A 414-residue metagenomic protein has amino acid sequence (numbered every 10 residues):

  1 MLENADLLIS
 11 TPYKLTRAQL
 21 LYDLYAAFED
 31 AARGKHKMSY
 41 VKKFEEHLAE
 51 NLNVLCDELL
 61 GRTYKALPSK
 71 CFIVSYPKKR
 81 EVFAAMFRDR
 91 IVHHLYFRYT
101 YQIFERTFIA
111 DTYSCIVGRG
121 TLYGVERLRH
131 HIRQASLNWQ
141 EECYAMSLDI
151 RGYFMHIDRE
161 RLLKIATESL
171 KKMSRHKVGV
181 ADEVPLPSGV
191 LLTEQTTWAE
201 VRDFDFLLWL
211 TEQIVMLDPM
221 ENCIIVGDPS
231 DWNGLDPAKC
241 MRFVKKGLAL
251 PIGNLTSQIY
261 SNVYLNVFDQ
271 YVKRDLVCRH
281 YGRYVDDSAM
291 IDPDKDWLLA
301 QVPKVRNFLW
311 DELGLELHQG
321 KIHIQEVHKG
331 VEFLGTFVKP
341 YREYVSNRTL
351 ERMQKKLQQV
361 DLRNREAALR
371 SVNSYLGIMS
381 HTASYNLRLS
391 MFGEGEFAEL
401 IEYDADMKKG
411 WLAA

Functional and structural regions predicted by a protein language model:
M1-K14, V180-T197, M407-A414: Intrinsically disordered, low-complexity and often Lys/Arg-enriched segments
M1-N53, A413-A414: Non-catalytic, polymerase-adjacent accessory regions of viral genome-replication enzymes
S10-T11, F97-R159: Active-site-proximal segment of RNA-dependent polymerases
G34-K42, L67-H93, T107-R119, D218 (+1 more regions): Short, conserved non-catalytic motifs in the polymerase core
L67-S69, G282-D286, Q319-G320: Short Gly/Ser/Thr- and Asp/Glu-enriched loop/turn motifs at secondary-structure junctions
A85, H94, D231-G247, Q270 (+2 more regions): Right-hand nucleic-acid polymerase module
H131, S136-V285, A289-K304: Conserved polymerase palm-domain catalytic core
